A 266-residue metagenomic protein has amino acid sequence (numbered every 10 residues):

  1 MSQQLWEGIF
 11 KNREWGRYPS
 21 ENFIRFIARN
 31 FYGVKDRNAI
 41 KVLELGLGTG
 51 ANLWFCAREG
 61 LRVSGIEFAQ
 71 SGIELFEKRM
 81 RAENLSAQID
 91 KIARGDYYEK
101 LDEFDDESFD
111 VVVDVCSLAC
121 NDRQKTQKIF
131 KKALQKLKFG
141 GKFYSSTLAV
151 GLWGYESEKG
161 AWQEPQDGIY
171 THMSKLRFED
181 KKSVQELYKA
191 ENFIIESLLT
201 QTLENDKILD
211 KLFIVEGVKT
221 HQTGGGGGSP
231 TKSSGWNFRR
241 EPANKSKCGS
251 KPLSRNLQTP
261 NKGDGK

Functional and structural regions predicted by a protein language model:
M1-I40, G48-D102, K125-K128, K142-P230 (+3 more regions): Class I (Rossmann-like) S-adenosyl-L-methionine-dependent methyltransferase catalytic domain, capturing the SAM-binding
E44: Class I SAM-dependent methyltransferase core
M80, N121, L137: Hydrophobic pocket-lining residues that define ligand/cofactor binding sites across diverse proteins
D102-V112: A short acidic, Gly/Pro-enriched loop at the edge of an enzyme's catalytic core that lines a small-molecule cofactor
D110-K125: A short SAM/SAH-binding and catalytic strip from SAM-dependent methyltransferases
Q127-F139: A short glycine-rich, Lys/Arg-flanked "PGG" loop and its adjoining helix->strand segment in the class I
